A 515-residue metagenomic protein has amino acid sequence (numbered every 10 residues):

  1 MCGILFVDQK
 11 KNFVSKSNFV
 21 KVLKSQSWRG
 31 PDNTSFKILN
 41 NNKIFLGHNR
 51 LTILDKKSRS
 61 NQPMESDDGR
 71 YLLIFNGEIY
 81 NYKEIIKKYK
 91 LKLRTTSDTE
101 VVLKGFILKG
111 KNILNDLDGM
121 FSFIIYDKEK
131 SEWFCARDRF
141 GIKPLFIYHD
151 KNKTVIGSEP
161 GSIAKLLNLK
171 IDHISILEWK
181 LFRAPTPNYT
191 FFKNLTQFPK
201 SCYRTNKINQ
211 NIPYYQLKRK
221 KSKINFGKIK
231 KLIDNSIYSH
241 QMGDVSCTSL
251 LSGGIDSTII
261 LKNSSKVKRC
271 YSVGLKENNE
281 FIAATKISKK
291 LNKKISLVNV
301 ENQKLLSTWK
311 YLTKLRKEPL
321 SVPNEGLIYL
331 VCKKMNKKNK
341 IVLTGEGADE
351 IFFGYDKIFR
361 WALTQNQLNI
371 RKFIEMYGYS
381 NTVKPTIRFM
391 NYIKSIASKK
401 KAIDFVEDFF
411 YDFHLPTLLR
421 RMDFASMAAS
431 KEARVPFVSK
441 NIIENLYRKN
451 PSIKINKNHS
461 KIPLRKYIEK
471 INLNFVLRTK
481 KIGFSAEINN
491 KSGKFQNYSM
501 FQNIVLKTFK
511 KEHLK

Functional and structural regions predicted by a protein language model:
M1, K21, N112, L195 (+3 more regions): Adenosyl-5′-phosphate
M1-K310, E469-K470, T479: Cysteine-centered catalytic environments shared across enzyme families
S15, T95-D98, L117, D172-H173 (+11 more regions): Hydrophobic (often cysteine-bearing) scaffold residues that line and stabilize catalytic clefts of nucleotide/cofactor
L169, K266, K314, E318 (+7 more regions): Short, well-ordered loop/turn and helix-capping segments at boundaries between secondary-structure elements and domains
M242-D244, M335-K338: Glycine-rich phosphate-binding loop signature in dinucleotide/nucleotide-binding domains
S264, N339-Y355: Short acidic/histidine-rich active-site segments
K276-N278, I282-L330, K357-Q365, K399-I403 (+1 more regions): ATP-dependent adenylate-handling ligase core
F352-Y377: A mobile, often basic/glycine-rich helix-loop segment that functions as the active-site lid/recognition loop
